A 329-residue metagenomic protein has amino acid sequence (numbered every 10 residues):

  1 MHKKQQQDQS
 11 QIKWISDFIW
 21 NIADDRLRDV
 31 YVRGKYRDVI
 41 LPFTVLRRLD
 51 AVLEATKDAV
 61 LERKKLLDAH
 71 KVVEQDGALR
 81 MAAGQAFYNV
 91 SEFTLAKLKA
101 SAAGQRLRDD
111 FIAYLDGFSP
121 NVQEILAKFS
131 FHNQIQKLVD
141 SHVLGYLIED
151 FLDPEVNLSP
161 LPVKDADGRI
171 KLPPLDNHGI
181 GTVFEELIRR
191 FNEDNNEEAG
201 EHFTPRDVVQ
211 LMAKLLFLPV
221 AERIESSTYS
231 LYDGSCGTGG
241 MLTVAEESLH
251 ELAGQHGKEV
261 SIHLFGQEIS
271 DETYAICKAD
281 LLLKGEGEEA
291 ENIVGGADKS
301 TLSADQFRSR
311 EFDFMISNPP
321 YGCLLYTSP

Functional and structural regions predicted by a protein language model:
M1-V220, E289-T301, Q306: Non-catalytic, mostly N-terminal accessory regions of nucleic-acid modification and defense proteins
R47, G322-C323: Glycine-rich nucleotide phosphate-binding loop and flanking beta-alpha elements of Rossmann-like dinucleotide-binding
H202-S317, G322: Conserved S-adenosyl-L-methionine
Y326-P329: Conserved small/polar residues in nucleotide/adenosyl-binding loops
